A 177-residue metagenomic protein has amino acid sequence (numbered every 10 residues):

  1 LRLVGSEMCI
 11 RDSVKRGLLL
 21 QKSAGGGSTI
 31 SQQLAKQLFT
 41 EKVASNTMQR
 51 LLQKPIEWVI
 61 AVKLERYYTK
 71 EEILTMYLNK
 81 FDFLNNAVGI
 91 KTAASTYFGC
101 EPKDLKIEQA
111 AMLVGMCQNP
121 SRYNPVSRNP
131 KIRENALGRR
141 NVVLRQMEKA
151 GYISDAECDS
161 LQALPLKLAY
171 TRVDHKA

Functional and structural regions predicted by a protein language model:
L1-G5, C9-I10: Single conserved hydrophobic/aromatic residue that forms the stacking wall/gate of nucleotide- or nucleobase-binding
R11, L19-A24: Active-site-surrounding "flap" and adjacent substrate/cofactor-binding loops of secreted or lumenal enzymes, prototyped
D12-G17, S95: Short amphipathic alpha-helical surface micro-motifs
K15-L20, P102: Active-site-adjacent loops and short helices of periplasmic peptidoglycan-processing enzymes
G26-A177: Non-catalytic, structured segments within soluble enzyme domains
